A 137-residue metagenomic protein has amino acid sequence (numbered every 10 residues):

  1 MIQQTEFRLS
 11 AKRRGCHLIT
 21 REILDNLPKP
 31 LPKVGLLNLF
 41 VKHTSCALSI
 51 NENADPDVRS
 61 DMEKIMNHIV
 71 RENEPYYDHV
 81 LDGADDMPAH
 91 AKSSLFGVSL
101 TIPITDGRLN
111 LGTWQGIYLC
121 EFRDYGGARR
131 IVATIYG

Functional and structural regions predicted by a protein language model:
M1-G137: Active-site histidine-anchored catalytic micro-motif
